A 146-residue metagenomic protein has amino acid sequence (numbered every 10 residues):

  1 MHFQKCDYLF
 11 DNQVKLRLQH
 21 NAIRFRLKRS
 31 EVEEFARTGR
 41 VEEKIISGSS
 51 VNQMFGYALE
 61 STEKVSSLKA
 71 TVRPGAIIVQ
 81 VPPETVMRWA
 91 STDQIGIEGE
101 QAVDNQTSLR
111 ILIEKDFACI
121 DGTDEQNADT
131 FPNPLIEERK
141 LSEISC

Functional and structural regions predicted by a protein language model:
M1-D11, N52-T62, I113: Short, flexible domain-boundary/linker segments around small modular repeats
C6-N12, A36, I46-S47, T107-L109 (+1 more regions): Accessory DNA-engaging acidic/polar modules
L16-L18, I23-L27, I77-V81: Short, structured motif recognition centered on aromatic/hydrophobic residues
K28-S30, R37, P82-E84, S91 (+2 more regions): Surface loops and adjacent helix of pleckstrin homology
K28-S50, W89-N105: Extended intrinsically disordered, low-complexity coil regions enriched in Ser, Thr, Gly, Ala and often Pro
G39-V41, G48-K69, R73-G75: Conserved loop->alpha-helix
S66-V103: Mid-chain, well-packed structural core segment of small domains
G96-C146: C-terminal charged interaction modules
